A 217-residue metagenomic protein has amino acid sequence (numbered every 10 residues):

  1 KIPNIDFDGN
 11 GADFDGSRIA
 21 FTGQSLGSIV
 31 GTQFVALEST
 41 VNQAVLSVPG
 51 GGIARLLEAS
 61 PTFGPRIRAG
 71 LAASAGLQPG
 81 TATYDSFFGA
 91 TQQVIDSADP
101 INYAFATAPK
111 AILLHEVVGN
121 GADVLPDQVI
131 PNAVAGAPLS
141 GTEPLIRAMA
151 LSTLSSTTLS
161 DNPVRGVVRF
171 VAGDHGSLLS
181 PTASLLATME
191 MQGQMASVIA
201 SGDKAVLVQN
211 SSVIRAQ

Functional and structural regions predicted by a protein language model:
K1-T22: Gly/Ser-rich "nucleophile elbow"/oxyanion-hole loop immediately N-terminal to the catalytic nucleophile in hydrolases
I2-G9, S155-L159, V206-V213: Surface-exposed patches in mature extracellular/periplasmic domains of secreted proteins
F7-N10, I29-V35, S97-A104: Generic recognition of flexible, low-complexity loop/linker segments
G16-R18, S39-Q43, A108-I112: Loop/turn elements at helix/coil->beta-strand transitions in domains of secreted/extracellular proteins
F21-G23, S28-S39: Short glycine-enriched nucleophile-adjacent loop and the immediately C-terminal alpha-helix near the catalytic center
V45-S47: A short, hydrophobic beta-strand element of the alpha/beta-hydrolase
P49-T188: The feature captures the conserved acid-bearing segment of alpha/beta-hydrolase catalytic domains
F170-Q217: Catalytic active-site module of serine/aspartate enzymes centered on a nucleophile-bearing elbow/loop
